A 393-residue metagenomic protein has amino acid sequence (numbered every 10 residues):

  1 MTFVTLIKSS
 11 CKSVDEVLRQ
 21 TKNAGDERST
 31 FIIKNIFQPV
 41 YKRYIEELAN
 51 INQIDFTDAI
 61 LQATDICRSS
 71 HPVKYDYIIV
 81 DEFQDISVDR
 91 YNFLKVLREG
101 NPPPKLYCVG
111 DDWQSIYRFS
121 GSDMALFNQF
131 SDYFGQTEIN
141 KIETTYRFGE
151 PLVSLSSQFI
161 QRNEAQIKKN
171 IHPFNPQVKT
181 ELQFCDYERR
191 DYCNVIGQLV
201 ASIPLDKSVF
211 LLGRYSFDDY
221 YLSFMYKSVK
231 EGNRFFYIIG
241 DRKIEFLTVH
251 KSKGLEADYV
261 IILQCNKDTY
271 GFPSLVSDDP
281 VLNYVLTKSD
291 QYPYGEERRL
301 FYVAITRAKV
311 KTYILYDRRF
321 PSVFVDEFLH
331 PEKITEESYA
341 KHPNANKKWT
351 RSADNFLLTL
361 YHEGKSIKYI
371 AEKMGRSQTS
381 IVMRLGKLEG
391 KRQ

Functional and structural regions predicted by a protein language model:
M1-I36, I51: ATP-hydrolysis module of ASCE/P-loop NTPase motor domains, specifically the Walker B Asp-Glu catalytic pair
D26-L126, T144, G254: Conserved helicase NTPase motor core
E46, Q136-T144, A165-R214, I244: Inter-lobe coupling/hinge region of RecA-like P-loop helicase motors
Q114-N175: Conserved coupling/interface region of RecA-like P-loop/ASCE motor cores
R189-L255: Conserved helicase/translocase motor-coupling segment
L205-S208, K243, K251-R318, S322-E327: Conserved helicase C-terminal RecA-like lobe
E337-N355: Short, Lys/Arg-enriched anionic-surface-contact patches
I370-E372: Short alpha-helical "recognition helix" segments of helix-turn-helix
